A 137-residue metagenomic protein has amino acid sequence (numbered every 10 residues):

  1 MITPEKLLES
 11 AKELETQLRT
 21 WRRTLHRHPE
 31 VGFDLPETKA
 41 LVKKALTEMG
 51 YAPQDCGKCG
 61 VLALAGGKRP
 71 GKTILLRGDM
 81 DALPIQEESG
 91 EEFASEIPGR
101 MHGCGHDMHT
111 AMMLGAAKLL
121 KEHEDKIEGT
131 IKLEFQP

Functional and structural regions predicted by a protein language model:
I2-H102, A111-E128: Acidic/His- and Gly-rich active-site-bordering loop/insert found across diverse amide/peptide-bond hydrolases
M80-D81, E134-P137: Acidic, glycine-rich active-site loops and adjacent beta-strand->loop/helix elements that engage anionic groups
T130-K132: Residues at or immediately flanking beta-strands
